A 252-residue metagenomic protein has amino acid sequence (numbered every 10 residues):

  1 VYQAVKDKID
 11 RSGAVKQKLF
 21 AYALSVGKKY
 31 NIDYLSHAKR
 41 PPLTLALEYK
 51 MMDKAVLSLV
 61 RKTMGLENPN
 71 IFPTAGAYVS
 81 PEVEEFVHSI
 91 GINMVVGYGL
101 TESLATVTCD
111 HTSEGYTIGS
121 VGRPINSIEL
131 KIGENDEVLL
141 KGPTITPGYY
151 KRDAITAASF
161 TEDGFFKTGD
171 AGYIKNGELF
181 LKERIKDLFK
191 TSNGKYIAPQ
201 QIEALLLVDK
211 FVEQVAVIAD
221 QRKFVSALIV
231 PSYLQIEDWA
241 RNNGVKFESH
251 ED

Functional and structural regions predicted by a protein language model:
Y2-Y116, E129, E213: Gly/Ser/Thr-rich phosphate-binding loop
K16, D153, F165, K195-P199 (+2 more regions): Amphipathic alpha-helical segments in well-structured domains
A77-Y78, T144, L234: Alpha-helix/helix-capping structural signal
G115-T117, Y233-D238: Short, charged/polar, Gly/Pro-enriched secondary-structure boundary elements
P124-T191: Conserved ATP-binding/catalytic segment of the ANL
I145, E178-L207, I236-E251: Adenylate-forming
A171, D209-Q235: C-terminal boundary motif of the adenylate-forming
